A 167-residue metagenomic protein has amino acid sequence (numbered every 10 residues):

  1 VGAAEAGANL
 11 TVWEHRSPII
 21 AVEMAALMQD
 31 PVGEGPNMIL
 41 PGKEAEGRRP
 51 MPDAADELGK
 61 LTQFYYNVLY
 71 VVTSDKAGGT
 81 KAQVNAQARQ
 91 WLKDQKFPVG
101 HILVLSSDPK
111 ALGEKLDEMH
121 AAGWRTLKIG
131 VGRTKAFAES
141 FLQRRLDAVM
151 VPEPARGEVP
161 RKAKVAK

Functional and structural regions predicted by a protein language model:
A3-L112: Alpha-helical substrate-recognition element adjacent to the catalytic core
T80-K167: C-terminal cap/substrate-recognition subdomain and adjoining C-terminal extension of metal-dependent phosphatase-like
